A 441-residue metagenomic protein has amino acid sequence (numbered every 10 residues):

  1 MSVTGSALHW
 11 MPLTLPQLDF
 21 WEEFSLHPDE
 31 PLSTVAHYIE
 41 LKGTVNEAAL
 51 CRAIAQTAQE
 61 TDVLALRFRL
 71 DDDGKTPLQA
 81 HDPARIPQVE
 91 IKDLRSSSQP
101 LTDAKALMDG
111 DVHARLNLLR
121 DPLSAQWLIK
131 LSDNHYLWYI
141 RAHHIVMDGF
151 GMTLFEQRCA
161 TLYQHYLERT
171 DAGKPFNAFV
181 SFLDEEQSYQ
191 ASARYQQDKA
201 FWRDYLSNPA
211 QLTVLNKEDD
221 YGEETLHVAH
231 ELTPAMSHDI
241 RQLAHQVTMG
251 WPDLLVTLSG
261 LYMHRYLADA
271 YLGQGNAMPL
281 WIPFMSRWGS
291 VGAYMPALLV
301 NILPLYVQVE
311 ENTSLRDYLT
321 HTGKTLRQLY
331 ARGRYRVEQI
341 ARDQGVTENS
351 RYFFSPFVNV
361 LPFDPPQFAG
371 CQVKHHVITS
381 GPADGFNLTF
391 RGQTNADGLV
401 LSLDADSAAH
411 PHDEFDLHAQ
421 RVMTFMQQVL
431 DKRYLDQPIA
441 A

Functional and structural regions predicted by a protein language model:
M1-P28, C51-Q99, P122, Q157 (+2 more regions): Short amphipathic alpha-helices and their capping loops
S2-S6, G43-Q59, L78-R120, K199 (+6 more regions): A short, small/polar-residue-rich loop/turn motif at beta-strand boundaries within alpha/beta enzyme cores
T4-P12, P16, E22, S124-V180 (+1 more regions): Active-site-proximal acidic secondary-structure segment that organizes catalysis
A7-H9, S25-V35, D62-V63, H135 (+6 more regions): His-Asp-centered acyl/peptidyl-transfer active-site segments
A7-P12, K42-A65, I140-Q157, A229-L272 (+2 more regions): Acyl activation and transfer enzymes in specialized metabolism, enriched for ANL adenylate-forming modules
L8-L13, P31-Y38, L64-L70, A114-L128 (+11 more regions): Flexible, Gly/Pro-enriched loop and linker segments at secondary-structure and domain junctions
P28-T34, D82-A84, Y139, F179 (+3 more regions): Short, flexible turn/loop "capping" segments at secondary-structure junctions
I140, L399-S407: Short, well-ordered beta-strand elements
